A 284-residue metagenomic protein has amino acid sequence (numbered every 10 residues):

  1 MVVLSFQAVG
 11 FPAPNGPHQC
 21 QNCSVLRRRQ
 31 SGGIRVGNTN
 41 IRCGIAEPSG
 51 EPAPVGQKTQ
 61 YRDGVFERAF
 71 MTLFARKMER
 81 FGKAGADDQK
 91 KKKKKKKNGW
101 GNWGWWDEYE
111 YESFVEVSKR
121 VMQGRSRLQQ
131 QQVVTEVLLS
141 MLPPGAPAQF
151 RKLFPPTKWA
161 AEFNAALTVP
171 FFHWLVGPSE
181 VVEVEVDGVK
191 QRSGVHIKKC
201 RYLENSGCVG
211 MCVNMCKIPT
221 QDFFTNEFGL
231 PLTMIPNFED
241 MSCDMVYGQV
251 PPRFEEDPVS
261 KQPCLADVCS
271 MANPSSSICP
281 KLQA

Functional and structural regions predicted by a protein language model:
V2-H196, R201-M211, V250-A284: N-terminal accessory segment detector
F171, V195-I197, T220, M234 (+1 more regions): Generic structural hydrophobic/aromatic packing signal, biased to beta-strands
Q191-S193, F228, M241-C243: Core residues of folded domains in eukaryotic genome-function proteins
N205, V213-I235: Conserved short secondary-structure elements within globular domains
I235-M241: A short beta-turn/loop motif at secondary-structure boundaries
M241-P251: C-terminal edge-of-domain segments
